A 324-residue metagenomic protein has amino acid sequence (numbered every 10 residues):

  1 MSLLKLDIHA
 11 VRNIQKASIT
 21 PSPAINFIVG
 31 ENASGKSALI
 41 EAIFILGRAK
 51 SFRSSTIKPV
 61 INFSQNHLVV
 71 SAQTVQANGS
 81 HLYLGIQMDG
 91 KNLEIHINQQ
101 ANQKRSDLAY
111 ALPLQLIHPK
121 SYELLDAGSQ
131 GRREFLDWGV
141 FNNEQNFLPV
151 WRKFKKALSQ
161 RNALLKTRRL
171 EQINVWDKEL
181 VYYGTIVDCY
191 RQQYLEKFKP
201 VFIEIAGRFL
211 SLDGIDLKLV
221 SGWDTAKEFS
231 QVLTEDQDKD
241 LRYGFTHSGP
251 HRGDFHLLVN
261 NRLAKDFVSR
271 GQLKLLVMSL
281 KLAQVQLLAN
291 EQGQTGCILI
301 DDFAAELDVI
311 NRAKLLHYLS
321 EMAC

Functional and structural regions predicted by a protein language model:
M1-E31, E171-Y182, I186-L299, E306-I310 (+1 more regions): Conserved NTPase motor "head" modules and their coupling/switch loops across ABC/AAA+ ATPases, GTPases, and GHKL ATPases
I25, I43, P119-S121: ABC ATPase nucleotide-binding domain signature
K36: Conserved lysine of the Walker
I45-I57, A283-Q292: Post-Walker A helix-loop "phosphate-sensing" segment adjacent to the P-loop in P-loop NTPases
G47-G131, D137-F147, K199, I203-E204 (+1 more regions): Nucleotide-state sensing region of NTPase/ATPase domains
E94, A304-A305: Short, flexible loop segments at the rims of nucleotide/cofactor-binding pockets, characterized by
S121-L210, V220: An accessory alpha-helical subdomain
